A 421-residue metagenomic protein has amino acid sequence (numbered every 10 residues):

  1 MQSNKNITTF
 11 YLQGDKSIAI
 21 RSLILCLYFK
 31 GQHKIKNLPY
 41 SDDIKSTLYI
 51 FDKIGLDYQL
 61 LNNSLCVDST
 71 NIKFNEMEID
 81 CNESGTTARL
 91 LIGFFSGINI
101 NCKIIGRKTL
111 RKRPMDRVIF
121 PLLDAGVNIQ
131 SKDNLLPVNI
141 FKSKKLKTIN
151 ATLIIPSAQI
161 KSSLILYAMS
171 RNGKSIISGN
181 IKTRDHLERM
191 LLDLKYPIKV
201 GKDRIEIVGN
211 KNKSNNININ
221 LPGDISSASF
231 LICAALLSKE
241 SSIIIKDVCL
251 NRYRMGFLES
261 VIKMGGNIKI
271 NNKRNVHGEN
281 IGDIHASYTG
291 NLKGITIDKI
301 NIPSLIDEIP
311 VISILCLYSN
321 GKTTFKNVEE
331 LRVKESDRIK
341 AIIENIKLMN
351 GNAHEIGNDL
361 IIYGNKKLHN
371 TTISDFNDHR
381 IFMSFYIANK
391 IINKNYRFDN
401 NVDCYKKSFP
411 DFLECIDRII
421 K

Functional and structural regions predicted by a protein language model:
M1-K421: Structural preference for solvent-exposed beta-strand-turn elements and adjacent flexible terminal/loop segments within
